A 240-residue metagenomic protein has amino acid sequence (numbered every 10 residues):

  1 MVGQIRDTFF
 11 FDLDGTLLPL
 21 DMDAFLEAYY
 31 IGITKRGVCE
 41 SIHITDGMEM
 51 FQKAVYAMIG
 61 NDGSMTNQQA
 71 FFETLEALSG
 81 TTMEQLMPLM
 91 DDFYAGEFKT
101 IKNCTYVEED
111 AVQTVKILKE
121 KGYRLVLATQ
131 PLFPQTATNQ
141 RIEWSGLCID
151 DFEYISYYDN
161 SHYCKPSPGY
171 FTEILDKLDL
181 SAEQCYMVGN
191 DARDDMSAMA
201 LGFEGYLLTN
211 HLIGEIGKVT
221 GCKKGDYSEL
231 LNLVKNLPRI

Functional and structural regions predicted by a protein language model:
M1-F9, K116-I117, Q130-L132, N139-I240: Asp-based, Mg2+/Mn2+-dependent phosphohydrolase catalytic module
V2-M50: Active-site neighborhood of HAD-like aspartate-dependent phosphohydrolases
L17-P19, A57-M58, T129-F133, N160-S161: Short histidine/acidic/glycine/proline-rich micro-motifs that form metal- and phosphate-coordinating active-site loops
M22-F25, V107, A137-T138, S167-Y170: Residues at alpha-helix caps and immediate loop-helix transition turns in enzyme cores, especially N- and C-cap
L26-T34, M48-V55, F72, M90-F98 (+1 more regions): Hydrophobic alpha-helical core bundles mediating ligand binding, dimerization, or RNAP-core interactions
Q52-A95: A metal-dependent, Asp-based hydrolase signature
D92-Y94, K102-C104, A111-E143: Substrate-recognition element of Asp-dependent hydrolases with the DxDx(T/V) motif
